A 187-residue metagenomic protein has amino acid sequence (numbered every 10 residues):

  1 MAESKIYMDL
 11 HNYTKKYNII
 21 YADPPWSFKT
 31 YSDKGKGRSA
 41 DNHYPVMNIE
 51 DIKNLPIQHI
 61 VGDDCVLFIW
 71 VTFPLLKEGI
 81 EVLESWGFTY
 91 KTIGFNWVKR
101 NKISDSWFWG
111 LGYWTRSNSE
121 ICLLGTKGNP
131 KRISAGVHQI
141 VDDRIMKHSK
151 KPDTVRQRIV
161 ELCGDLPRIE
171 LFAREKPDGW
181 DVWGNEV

Functional and structural regions predicted by a protein language model:
M1-V187: Class I S-adenosyl-L-methionine-dependent methyltransferase catalytic core
